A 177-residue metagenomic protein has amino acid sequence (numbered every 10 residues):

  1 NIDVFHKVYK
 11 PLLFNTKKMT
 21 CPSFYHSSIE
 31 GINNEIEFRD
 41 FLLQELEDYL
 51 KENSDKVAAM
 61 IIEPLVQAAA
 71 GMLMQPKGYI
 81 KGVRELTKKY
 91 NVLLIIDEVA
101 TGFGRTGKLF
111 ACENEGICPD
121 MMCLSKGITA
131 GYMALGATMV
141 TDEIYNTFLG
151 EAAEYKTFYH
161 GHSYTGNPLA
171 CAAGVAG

Functional and structural regions predicted by a protein language model:
N1-G177: Conserved N-terminal phosphate-binding loop of PLP-dependent enzymes in the Aspartate aminotransferase
